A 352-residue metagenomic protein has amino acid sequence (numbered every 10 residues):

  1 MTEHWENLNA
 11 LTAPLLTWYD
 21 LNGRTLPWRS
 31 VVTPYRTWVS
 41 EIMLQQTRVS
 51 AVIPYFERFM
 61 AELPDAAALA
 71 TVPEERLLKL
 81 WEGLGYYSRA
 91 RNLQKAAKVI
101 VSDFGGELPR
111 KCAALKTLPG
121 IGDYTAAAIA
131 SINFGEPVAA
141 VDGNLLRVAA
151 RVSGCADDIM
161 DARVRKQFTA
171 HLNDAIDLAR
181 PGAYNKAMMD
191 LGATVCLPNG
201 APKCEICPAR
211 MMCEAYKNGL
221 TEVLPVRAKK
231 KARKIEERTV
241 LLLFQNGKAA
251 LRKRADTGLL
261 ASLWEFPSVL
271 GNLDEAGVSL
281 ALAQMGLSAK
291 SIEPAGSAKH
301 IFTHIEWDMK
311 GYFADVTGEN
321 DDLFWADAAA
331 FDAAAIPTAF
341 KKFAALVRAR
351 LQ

Functional and structural regions predicted by a protein language model:
M1-T25, S30, A193-Q352: Intrinsically disordered, low-complexity, charged terminal extensions of DNA damage-control enzymes
E3-N9, A13-E205, A209-E222, L287-S288: Catalytic cores of DNA base-excision repair glycosylases
